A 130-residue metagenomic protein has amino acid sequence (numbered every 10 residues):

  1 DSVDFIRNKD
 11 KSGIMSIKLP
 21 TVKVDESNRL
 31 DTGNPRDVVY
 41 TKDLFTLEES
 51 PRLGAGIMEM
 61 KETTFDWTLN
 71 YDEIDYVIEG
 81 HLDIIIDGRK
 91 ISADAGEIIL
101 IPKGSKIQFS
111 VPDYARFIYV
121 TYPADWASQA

Functional and structural regions predicted by a protein language model:
D1-G54: A short, N-terminal "cap"/entry segment at the start of jelly-roll beta-barrel domains of the cupin/DSBH fold
K42-L44, P51-L69, K103: Conserved short histidine dyad/triad with adjacent acidic residue
E59-M60, T68-I84: Short, conserved beta-strand element in jelly-roll/cupin
K61, I85-R89, P112: Short strand-coil-strand connectors
L69-D72, A95, G104-S105: Short, surface-exposed coil-to-beta transition loops
G88-K103: Short acidic-glycine-tyrosine-enriched beta hairpin
K103-A127: Ligand-binding loop in jelly-roll beta-barrel domains
